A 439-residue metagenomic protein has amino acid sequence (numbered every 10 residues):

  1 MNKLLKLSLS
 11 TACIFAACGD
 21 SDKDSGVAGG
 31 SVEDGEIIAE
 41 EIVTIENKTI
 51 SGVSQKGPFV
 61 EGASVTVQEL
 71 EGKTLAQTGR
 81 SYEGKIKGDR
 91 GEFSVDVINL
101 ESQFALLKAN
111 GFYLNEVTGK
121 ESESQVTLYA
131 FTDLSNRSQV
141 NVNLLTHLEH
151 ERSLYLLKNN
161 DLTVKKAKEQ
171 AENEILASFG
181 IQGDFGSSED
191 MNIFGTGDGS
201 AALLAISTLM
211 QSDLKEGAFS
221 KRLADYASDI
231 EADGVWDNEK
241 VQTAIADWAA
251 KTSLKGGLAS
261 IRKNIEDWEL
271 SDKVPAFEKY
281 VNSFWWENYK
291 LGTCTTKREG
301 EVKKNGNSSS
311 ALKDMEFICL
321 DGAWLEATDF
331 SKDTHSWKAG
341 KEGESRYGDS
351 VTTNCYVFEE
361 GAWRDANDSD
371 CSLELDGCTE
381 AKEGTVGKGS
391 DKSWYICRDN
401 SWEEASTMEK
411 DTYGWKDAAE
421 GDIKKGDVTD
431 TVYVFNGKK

Functional and structural regions predicted by a protein language model:
N2-K3, S309, G348: Short, 15-30-residue, compositionally biased linear elements with alpha-helical propensity or flexible coil
N2-S10: Sec-dependent signal peptide recognition, specifically the positively charged N-region followed immediately by
C18-E299, K304-M315, L320-T334, K338-K341 (+6 more regions): Feature for extracytoplasmic/surface-facing segments of secreted or surface-associated proteins, emphasizing
C294, K303, F317-C319, W324 (+11 more regions): Fold-core signature of tandem repeat domains
